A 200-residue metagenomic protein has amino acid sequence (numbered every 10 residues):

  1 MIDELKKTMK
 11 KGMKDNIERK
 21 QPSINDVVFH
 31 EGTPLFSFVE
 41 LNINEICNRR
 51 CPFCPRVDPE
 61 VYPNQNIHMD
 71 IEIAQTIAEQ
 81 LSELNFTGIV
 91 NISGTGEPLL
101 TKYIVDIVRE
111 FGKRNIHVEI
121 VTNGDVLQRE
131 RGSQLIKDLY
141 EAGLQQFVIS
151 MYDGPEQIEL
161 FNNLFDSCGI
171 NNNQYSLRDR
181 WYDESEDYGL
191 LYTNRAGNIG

Functional and structural regions predicted by a protein language model:
M1-T8, G12, I17-I24, V28-P34 (+1 more regions): A C-terminal junction/extension of Radical SAM enzymes
I2-Q146: Conserved alpha-helical substructure of the radical SAM core
Q80, E110, L160-S167: Amphipathic alpha-helical segments that form well-ordered structural scaffolds and often line/cohere around active
T101-I104, I158-N162: Active-site-adjacent beta->alpha loops and helix N-cap segments on the catalytic face of soluble alpha/beta enzymes
L127-E130, P155-F161: Short, charged/polar "capping" segments at the starts of alpha-helices and the immediately preceding loops
I149-G154: Catalytic beta/alpha-barrel core
